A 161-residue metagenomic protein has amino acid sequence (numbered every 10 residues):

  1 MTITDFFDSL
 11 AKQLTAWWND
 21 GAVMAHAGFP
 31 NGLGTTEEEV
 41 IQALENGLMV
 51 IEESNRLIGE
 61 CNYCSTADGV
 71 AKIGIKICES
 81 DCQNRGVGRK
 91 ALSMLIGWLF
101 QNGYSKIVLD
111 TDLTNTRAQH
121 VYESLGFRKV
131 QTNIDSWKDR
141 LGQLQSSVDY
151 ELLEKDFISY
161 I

Functional and structural regions predicted by a protein language model:
M1-A16: A short beta-loop-alpha structural element at the N-terminal edge of CoA-dependent acyl/N-acetyltransferase catalytic
A27-C82, L92, W98, L153-F157 (+1 more regions): Acetyl-CoA-dependent GNAT
N46, Q145-D149: Short hydrophobic/aromatic beta-strand or adjacent loop that forms the aromatic wall/cage of a ligand/substrate-binding
E79-R85, L113-T114: Active-site acidic-Proline motif in GNAT/NAT acetyltransferases
N84-Q101, Q119-S124: Conserved acetyl-CoA-binding loop-helix of GNAT-fold acetyltransferases
G88, L92, T114-A118, D135-L141: Short glycine/proline-centered loop/turn elements that form peptide/ligand docking sites
G103, D110-D112: N-terminal beta-strand motif that seeds the catalytic metal site of vicinal oxygen chelate
V108-D110, R128-Q145: Conserved catalytic-core motifs of GNAT/GCN5-like acyltransferases
